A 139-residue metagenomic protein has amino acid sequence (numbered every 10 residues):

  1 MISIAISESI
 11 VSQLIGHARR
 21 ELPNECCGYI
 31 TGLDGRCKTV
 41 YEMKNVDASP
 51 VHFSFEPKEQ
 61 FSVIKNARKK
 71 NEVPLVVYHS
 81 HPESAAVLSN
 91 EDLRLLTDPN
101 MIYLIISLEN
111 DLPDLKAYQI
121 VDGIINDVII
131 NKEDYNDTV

Functional and structural regions predicted by a protein language model:
M1-P74, E83-V139: Conserved beta-strand-loop surface patch within small alpha/beta domains used for substrate/adaptor or ligand engagement
V77: Conserved, mostly hydrophobic/aromatic
S80: Short, well-ordered beta-to-alpha junction loops that form the rim of enzyme active sites and present histidine/acidic
